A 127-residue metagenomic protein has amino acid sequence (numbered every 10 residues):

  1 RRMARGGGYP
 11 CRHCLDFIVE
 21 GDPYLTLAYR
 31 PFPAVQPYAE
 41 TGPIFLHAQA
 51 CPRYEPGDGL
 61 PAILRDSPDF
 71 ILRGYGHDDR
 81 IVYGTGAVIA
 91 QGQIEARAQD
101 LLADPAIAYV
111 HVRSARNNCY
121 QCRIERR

Functional and structural regions predicted by a protein language model:
R1-D69, R73-A87, I94: Conserved mixed alpha/beta catalytic, RNA-binding, or beta-rich assembly cores of soluble enzyme, regulatory
L72-Y109, R113, R126: Short, hydrophobic/π-rich interface segment
S114-C119: Short Gly/Ser/Thr- and Asp/Glu-enriched loop/turn motifs at secondary-structure junctions
Y120-R127: C-terminal edge-of-domain segments
